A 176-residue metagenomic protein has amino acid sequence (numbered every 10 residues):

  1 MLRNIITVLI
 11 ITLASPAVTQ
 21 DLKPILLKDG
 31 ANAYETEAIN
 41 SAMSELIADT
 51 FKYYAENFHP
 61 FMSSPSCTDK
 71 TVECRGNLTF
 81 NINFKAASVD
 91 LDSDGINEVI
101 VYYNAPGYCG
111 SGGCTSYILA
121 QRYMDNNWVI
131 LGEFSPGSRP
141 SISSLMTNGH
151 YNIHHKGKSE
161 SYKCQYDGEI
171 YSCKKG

Functional and structural regions predicted by a protein language model:
I5-I6, L13, V18-E56, P140-G176: Acidic, small-residue rich beta-repeat scaffolds with periodic aromatic anchors
Q20-I100: Flexible low-complexity loop/turn motifs enriched in small/helix-breaking residues
R75-L78, P106-G112: Short consensus segments that form the blades of beta-propeller domains, in both extracellular/periplasmic
K85-L91, P136-M146: Short, exposed beta-strand/loop patches in secreted or surface proteins that constitute
L91-N104, T147-H154: Acidic/hydrophobic-patterned starts of short beta strands in beta-sheet-rich repeat architectures
Y108-Y117, E160-Q165: Structural motif
C114-S138: Extracellular C-terminal loop/segment signatures of secreted glycoproteins
